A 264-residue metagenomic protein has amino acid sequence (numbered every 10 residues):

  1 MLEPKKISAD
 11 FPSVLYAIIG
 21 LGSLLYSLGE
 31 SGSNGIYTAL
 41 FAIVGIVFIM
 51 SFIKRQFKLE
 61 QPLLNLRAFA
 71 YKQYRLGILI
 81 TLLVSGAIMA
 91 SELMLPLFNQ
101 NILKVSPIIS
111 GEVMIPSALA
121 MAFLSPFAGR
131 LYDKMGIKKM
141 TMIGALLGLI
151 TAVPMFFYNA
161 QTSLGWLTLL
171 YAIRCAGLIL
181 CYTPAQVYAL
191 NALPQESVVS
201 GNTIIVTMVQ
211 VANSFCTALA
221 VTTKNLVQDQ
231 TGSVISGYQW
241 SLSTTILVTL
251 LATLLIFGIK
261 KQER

Functional and structural regions predicted by a protein language model:
M1-I80, I246: Hydrophobic transmembrane-helix bundles of small-molecule transporters
T38, Q61-D229, V234-K261: 12-transmembrane solute porter fold
